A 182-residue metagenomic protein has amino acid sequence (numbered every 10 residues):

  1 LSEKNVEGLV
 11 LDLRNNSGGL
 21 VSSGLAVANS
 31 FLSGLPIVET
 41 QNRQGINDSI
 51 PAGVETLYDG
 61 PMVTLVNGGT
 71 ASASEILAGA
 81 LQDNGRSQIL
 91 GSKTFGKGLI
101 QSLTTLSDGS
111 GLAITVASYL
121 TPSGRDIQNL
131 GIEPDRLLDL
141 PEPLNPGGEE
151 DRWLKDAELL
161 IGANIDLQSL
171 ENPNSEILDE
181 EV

Functional and structural regions predicted by a protein language model:
L1-S107: Cleft-lining beta-strand/loop regions that shape enzyme active-site pockets
I37, L120-T121: Active-site/binding-pocket entry motifs
S72, P122-I127: Metal-dependent DNA phosphodiester-chemistry modules and their immediately adjacent helices/loops in DNA-processing
L103, S118-Y119: Residue-level detector of beta-strand face positions
D108, A113-A117: Short acidic, Pro/Gly- and aromatic-enriched capping/linker segments at domain boundaries
R125-V182: Conserved functional hotspot residues or short segments at active or partner-binding sites across diverse domains
